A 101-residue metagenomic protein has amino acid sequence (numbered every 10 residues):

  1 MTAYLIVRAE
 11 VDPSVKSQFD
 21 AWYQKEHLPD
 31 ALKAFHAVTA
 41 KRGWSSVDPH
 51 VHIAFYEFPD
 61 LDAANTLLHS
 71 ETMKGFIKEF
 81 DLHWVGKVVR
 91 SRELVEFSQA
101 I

Functional and structural regions predicted by a protein language model:
M1-I101: Macromolecular interaction modules
